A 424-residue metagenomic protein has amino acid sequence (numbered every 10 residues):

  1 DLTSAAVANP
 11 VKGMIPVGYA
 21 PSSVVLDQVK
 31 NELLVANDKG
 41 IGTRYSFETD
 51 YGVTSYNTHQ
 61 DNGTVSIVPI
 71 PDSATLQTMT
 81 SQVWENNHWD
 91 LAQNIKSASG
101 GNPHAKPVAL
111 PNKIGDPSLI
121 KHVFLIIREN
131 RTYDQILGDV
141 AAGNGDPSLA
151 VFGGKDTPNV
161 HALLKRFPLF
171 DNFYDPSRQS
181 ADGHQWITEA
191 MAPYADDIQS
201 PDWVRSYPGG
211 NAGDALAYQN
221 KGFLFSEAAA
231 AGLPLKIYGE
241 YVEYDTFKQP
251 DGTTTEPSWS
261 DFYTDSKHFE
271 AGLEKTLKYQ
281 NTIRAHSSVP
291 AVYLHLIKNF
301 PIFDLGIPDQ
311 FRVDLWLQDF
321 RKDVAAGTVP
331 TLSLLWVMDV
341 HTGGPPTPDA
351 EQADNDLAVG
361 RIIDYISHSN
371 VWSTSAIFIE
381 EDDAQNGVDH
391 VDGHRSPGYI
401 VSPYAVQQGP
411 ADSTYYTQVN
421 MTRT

Functional and structural regions predicted by a protein language model:
D1-V108: Predominantly soluble domains enriched in secretory-pathway, periplasmic, or organellar proteins
T80-T424: N-terminal pro-sequences and low-complexity stem/linker regions of secreted or lumenal proteins
